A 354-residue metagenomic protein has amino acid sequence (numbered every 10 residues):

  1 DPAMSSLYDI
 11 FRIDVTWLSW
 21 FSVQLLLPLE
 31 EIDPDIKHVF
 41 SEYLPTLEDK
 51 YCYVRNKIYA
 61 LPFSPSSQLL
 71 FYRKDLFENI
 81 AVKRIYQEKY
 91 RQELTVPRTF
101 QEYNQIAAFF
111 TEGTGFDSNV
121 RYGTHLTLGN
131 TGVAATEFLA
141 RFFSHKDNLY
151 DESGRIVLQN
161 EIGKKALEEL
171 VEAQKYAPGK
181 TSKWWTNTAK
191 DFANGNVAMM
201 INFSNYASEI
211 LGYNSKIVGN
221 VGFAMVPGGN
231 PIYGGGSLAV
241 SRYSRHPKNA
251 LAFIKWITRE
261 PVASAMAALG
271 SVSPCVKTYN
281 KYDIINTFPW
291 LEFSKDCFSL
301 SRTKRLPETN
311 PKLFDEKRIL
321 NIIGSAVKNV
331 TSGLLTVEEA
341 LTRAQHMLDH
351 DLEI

Functional and structural regions predicted by a protein language model:
D1-P28, S41-A60, Q101-N119, A207-Y213 (+1 more regions): Pocket-flanking alpha-helical
D1-V23, P34-F40, A81-I85, K248-N249 (+2 more regions): Conserved N-terminal structural module of periplasmic/extracytoplasmic solute-binding proteins
F11-L69, E78, N220-A224, N286-P289 (+1 more regions): Hinge/lid segment of periplasmic solute-binding proteins
E31-Y43, E88, Q92-V96, L126-G129 (+3 more regions): Short, solvent-exposed loop/beta-turn-alpha elements that line the ligand-binding surface or hinge of extracytoplasmic
Y51-N56, E168, K175-P178, Y213-K281 (+3 more regions): Extracytoplasmic/periplasmic substrate-recognition and gating elements
R98-E102, K180-N194: Short helix-initiation/N-cap motifs at beta->coil->alpha
N104-T111, E137, R141-K183, L211-G212: Glycine-centered hinge/linker elements that transmit conformational signals in sensory and ligand-binding systems
S182, G270, E292-L348, L352: C-terminal capping/gating helix-and-loop segments adjacent to ligand/active sites or protein-protein/ligand interfaces
